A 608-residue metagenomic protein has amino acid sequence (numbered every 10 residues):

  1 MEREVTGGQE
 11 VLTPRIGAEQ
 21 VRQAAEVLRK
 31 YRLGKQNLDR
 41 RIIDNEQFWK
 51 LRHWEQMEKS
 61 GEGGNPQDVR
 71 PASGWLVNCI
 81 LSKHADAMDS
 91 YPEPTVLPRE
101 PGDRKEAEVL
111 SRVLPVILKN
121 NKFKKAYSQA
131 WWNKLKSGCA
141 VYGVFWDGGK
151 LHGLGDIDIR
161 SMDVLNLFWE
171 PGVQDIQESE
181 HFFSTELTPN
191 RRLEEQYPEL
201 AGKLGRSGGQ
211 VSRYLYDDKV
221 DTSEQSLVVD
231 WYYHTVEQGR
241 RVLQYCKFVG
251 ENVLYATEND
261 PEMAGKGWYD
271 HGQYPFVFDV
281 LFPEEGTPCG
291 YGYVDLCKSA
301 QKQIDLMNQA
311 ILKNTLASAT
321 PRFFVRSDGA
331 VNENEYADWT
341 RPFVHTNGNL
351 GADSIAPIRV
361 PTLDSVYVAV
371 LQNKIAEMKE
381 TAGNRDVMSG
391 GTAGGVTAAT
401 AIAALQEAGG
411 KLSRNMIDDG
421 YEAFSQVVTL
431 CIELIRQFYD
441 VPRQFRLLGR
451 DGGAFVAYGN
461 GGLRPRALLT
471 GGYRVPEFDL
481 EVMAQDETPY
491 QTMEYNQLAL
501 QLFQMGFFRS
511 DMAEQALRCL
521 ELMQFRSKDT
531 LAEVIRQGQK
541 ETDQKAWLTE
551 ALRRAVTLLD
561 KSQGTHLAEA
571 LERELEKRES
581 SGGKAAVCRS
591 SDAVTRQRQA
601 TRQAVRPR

Functional and structural regions predicted by a protein language model:
M1-G265, L363-V366, V370-N373, Y458 (+3 more regions): Extended, helix-rich architectural segments
D68, S73, G102, E106 (+4 more regions): Secondary-structure capping and boundary motifs in well-ordered enzyme cores
V113-N120, A300-S318, W339-P342, P361 (+8 more regions): Generic, well-ordered alpha-helical scaffold segments in large soluble proteins
D230-G395: Extended, charged amphipathic alpha-helical segments
T400-A513: Extended amphipathic alpha-helical segments with heptad-repeat/coiled-coil character used for oligomerization, fusion
F507-S510, D560-A568: Charged, low-complexity interaction regions
Q515-R554: Long, highly charged low-complexity segments enriched in Glu/Asp and Lys/Arg with interspersed Ser/Thr
L552, G564, A568-L571, R598: Generic L/I/V-rich hydrophobic alpha-helical segments across diverse proteins
